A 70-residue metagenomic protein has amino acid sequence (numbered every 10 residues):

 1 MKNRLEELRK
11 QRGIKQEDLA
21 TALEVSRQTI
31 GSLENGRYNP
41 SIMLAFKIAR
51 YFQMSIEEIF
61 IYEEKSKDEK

Functional and structural regions predicted by a protein language model:
M1-Q11: A short, Lys/Arg-rich alpha-helix, primarily the initiator
K10, T21, R50: Alpha-helical residues within the helix-turn-helix
I14-G31: Short alpha-helical DNA-recognition segment
R37-K47, S66: Short, basic-rich loop-to-helix N-cap that marks the start of a DNA-contacting helix
A45-A49, I59-F60: Hydrophobic micro-packing sites on short alpha-helices
F60-K70: Short, charged recognition helix plus adjacent turn of helix-turn-helix-like nucleic-acid-binding domains
